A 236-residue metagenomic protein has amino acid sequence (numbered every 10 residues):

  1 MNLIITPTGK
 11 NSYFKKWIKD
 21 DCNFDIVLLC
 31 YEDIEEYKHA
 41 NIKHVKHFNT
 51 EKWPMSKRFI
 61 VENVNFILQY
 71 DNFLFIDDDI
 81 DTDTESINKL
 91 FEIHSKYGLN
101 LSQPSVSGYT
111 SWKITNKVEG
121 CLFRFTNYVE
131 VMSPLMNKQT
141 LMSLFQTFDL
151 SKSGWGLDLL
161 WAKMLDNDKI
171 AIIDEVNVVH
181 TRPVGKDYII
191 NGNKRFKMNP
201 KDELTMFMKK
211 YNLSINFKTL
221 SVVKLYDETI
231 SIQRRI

Functional and structural regions predicted by a protein language model:
M1-A40: N-proximal low-complexity "stem/linker" segments adjacent to membrane-targeting elements
N2-L3, S12, S151-I236: C-terminal catalytic/acceptor-binding lobe
L28, F75, L101-S105, K169-D174: A structural signal for short, well-ordered beta-strand segments and their strand-loop junctions that often border
L28-D71: Active-site-proximal specificity loops/subdomain of glycosyltransferases
E32-I34, S105-T110, V176-N177: Short beta-alpha junction loops
H39-N41, K113-K117, R182-G192: Short aromatic-enriched loop/helix-cap "lid" or pocket-rim segments at secondary-structure transitions that line
L68-D81: Short beta-strand-to-loop acidic/aromatic patch adjacent to the donor-nucleotide binding site
N72, D83-K163: Conserved catalytic core of nucleotide-sugar-dependent glycosyltransferases
